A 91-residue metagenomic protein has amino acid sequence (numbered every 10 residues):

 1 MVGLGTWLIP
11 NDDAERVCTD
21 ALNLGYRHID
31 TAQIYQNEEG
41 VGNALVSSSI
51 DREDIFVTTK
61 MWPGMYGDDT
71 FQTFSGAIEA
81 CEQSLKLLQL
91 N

Functional and structural regions predicted by a protein language model:
M1-I55, M65: N-terminal binding-site loop/beta-alpha segment at the start of enzyme catalytic domains that lines or forms
V57-K60: Extended hydrophobic secondary-structure segments that form protein cores and membrane-embedded regions
P63-T70: A short acidic, helix-capping loop that chelates divalent metal ions and anchors anionic groups
F71-N91: Glycine/proline-rich, positively charged, aromatic-decorated active-site loop/lid region on the catalytic face
